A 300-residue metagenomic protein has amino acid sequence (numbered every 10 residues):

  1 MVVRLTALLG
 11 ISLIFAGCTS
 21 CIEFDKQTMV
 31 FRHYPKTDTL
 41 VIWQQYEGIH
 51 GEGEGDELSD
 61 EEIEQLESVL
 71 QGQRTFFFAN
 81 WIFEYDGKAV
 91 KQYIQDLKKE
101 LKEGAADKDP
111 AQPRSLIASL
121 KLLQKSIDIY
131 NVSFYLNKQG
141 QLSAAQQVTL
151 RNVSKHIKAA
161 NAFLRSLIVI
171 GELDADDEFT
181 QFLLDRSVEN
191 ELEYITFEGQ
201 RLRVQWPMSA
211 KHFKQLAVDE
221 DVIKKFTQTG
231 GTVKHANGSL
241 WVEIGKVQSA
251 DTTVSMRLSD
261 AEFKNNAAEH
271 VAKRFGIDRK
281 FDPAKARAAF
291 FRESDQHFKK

Functional and structural regions predicted by a protein language model:
M1-L9: Bacterial N-terminal signal peptides that target proteins for export
T6, D25, N131: Sparse, context-dependent recognition of short Cys/His-centered cofactor- or disulfide-binding micro-motifs
L9-F15: Gram-negative bacterial Sec-dependent N-terminal signal peptides
C18-C21: N-terminal Sec signal peptide cleavage junction
F24-L116: N-terminal Sec/ER secretory leader and immediately downstream segment of secreted/extracellular precursors
A79-K300: Mature, soluble, non-transmembrane domains
